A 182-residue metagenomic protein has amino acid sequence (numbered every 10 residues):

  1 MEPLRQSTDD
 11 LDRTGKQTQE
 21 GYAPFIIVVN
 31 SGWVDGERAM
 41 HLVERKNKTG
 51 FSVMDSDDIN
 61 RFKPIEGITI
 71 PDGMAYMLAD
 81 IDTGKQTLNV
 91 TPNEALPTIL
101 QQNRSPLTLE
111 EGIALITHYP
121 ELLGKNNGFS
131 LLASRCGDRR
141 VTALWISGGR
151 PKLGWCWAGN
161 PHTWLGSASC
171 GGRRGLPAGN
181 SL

Functional and structural regions predicted by a protein language model:
M1-S105, L109-L182: A binding-site-centric feature that preferentially detects glycan-recognition modules on secreted/surface proteins
